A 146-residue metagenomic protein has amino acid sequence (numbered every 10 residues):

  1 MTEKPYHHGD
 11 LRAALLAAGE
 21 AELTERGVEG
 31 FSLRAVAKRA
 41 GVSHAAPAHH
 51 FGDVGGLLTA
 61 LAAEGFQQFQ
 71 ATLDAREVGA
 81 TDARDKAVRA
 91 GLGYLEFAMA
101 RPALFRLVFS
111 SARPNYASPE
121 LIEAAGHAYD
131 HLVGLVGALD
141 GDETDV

Functional and structural regions predicted by a protein language model:
M1-D10, A21, A80: N-terminal intrinsically disordered/low-complexity leader segments
A14, A18, E22-G56, A60: Helix-turn-helix
L15-L23, G65, F69, Y94: Short hydrophobic clusters on alpha-helical segments that form packing/core surfaces in small helical domains
L23, L58-G65, L73, V108 (+1 more regions): Alpha-helical DNA-contacting segments of helix-turn-helix folds
A60, D74-L104, A125-Y129: Hydrophobic alpha-helical connector segments
L73, F97, Y116-V146: Amphipathic alpha-helical packing segments from all-alpha helical-bundle domains
M99-Y116: Amphipathic alpha-helical segments used for helix-helix packing
